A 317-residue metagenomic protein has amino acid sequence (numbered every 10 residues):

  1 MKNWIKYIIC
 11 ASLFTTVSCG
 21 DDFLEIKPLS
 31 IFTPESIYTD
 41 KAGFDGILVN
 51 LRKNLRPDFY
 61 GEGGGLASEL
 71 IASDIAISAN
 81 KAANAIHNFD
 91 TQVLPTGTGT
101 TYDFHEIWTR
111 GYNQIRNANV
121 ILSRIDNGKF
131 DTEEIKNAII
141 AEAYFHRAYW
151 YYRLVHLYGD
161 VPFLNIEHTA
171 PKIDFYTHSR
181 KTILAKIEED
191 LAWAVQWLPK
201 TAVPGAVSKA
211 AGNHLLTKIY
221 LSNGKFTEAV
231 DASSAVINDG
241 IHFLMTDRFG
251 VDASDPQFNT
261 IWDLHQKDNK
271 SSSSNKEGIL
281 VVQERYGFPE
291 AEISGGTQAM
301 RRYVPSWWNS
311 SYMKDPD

Functional and structural regions predicted by a protein language model:
M1-L29: Bacterial Sec-dependent N-terminal signal peptides
W4-I8, T16, N127-Y144, N223-A235: Secondary-structure transition into beta-strands, especially the periplasmic turns and strand N-termini that construct
G20-A82, A210, L216, Y220-D317: An aromatic- and glycine-enriched ligand-binding surface/loop that stacks and positions planar moieties
T33, D40-G63, K81-Y158, D174 (+2 more regions): Conserved, well-structured interaction surfaces
V155-I166, F226-S233: Short, well-structured active-site flanking segments
V161, T169-A170, R285-G287: Solvent-exposed loop/turn segments at secondary-structure junctions within structured extracellular/periplasmic domains
A170-T182, K225-V230: Structural transition elements
